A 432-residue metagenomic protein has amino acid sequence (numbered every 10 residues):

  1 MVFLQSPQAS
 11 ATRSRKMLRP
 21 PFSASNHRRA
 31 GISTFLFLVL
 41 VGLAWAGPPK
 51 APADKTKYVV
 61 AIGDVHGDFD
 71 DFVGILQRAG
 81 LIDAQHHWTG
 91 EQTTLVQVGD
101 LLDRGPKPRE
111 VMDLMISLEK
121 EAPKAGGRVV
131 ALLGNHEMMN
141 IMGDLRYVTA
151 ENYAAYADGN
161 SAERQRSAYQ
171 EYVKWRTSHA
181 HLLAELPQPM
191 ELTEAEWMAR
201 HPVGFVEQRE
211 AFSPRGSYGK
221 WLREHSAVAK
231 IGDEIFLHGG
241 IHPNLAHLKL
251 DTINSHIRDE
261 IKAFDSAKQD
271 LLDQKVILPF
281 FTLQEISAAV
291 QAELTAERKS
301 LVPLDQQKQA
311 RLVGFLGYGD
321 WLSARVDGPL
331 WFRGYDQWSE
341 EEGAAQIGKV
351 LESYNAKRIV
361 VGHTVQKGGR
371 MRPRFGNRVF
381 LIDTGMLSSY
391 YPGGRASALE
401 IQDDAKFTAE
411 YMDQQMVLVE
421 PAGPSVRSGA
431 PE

Functional and structural regions predicted by a protein language model:
M1-H27: N-terminal secretory signal peptides that target proteins for export/translocation
V2-F3, G31, A125: Short intrinsically disordered, low-complexity coil segments enriched in acidic
R13, F22, G42-E432: Feature recognizes metal-dependent phosphohydrolase scaffolds
A30-G31, L387: A generic signature of intrinsically disordered, low-complexity regions enriched in glycine/proline and charged/polar
S33-G42: Bacterial N-terminal signal peptides
